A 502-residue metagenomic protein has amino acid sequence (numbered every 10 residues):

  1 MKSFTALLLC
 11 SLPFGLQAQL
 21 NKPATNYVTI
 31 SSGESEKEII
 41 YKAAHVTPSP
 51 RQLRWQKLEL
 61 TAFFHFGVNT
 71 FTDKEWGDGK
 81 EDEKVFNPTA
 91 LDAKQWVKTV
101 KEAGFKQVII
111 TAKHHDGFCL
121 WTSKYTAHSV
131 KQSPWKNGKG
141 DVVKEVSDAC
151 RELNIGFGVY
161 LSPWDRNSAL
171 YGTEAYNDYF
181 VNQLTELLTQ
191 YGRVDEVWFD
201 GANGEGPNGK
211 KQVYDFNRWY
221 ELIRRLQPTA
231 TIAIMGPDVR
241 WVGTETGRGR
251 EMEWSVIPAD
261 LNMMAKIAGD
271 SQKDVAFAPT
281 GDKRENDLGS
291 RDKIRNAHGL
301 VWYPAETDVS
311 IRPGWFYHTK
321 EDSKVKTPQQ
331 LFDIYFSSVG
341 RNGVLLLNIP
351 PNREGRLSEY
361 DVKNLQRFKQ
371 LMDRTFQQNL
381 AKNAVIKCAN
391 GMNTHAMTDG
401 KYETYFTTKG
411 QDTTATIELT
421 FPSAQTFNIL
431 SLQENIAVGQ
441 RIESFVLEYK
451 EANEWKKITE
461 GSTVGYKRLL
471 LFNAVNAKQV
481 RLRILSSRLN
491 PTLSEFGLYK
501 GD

Functional and structural regions predicted by a protein language model:
M1-K22: Bacterial Sec-dependent N-terminal signal peptides
Q19-T413, E418-L419, S423-Q433, Q440-R441 (+3 more regions): Mature catalytic domains of secreted/periplasmic carbohydrate-active enzymes
N435, K450-A452, G501: Inter-blade boundary loops/turns of WD-repeat beta-propellers
V446-E448, G497: Beta-strand signatures of extracellular beta-sandwich domains
N490-D502: Exposed low-complexity, polar/acidic, P/S/T/G-rich flexible segments that act as propeptides, protease-susceptible
